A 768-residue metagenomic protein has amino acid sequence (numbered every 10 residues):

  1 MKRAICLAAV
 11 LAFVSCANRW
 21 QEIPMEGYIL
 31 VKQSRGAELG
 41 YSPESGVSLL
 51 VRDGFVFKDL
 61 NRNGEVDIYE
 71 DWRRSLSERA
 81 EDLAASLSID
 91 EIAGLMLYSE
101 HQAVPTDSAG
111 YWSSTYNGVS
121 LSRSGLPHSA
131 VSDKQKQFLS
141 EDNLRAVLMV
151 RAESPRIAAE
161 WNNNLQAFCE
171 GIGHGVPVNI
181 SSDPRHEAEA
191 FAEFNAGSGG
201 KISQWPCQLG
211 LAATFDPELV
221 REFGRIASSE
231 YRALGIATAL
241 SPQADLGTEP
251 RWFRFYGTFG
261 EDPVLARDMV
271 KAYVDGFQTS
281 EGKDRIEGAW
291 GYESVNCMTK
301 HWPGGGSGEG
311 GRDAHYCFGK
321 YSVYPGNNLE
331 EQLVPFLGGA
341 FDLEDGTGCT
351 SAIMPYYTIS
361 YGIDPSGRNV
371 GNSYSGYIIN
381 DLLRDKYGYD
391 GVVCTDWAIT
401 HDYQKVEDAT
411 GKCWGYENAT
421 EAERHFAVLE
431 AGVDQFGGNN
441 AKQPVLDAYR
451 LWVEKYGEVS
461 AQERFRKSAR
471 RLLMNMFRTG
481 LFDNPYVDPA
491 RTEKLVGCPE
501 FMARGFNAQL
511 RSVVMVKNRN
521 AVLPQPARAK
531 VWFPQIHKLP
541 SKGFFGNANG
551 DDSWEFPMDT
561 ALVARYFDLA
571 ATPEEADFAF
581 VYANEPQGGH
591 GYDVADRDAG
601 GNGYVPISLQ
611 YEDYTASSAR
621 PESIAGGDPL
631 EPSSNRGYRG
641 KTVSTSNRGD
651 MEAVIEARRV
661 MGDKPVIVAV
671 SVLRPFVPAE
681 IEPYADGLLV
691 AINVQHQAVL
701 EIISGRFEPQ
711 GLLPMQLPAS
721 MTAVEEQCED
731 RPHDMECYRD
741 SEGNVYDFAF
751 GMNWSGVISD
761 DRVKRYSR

Functional and structural regions predicted by a protein language model:
M1-Q21: Bacterial Sec-dependent N-terminal signal peptides
C16-R768: Glycoside hydrolase catalytic-domain context in secreted enzymes
